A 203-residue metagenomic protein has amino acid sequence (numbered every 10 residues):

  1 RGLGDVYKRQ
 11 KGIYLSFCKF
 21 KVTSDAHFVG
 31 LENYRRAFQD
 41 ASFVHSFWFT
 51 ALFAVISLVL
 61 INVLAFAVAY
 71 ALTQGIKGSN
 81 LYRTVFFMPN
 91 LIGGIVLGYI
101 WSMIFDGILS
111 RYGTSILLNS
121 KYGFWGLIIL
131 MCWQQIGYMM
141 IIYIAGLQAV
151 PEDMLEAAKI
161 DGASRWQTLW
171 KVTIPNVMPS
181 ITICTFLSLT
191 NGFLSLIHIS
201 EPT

Functional and structural regions predicted by a protein language model:
R1-P202: A structural signal for multi-pass alpha-helical bundles of membrane permease subunits that mediate small-molecule
